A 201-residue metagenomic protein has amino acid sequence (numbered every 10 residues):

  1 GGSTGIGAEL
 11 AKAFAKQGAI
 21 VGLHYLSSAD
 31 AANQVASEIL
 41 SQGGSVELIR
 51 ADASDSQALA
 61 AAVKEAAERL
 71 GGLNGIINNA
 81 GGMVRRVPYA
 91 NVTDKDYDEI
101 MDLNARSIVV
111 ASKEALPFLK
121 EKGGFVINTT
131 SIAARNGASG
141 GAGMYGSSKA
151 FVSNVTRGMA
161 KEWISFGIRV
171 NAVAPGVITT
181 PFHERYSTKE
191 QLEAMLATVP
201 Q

Functional and structural regions predicted by a protein language model:
G1-G22: Canonical Rossmann dinucleotide-binding motif of NAD(H)/NADP(H)-dependent dehydrogenases/reductases, specifically
Q17-Q34: Conserved glycine-rich Rossmann-like NAD(P)H-binding loop of the short-chain dehydrogenase/reductase
A29, R50-A62, D94: The beta1-alpha1 cofactor-binding region of Rossmann-like NAD(H)/NADP(H)-dependent oxidoreductases
V87-Y89, T93-D98, H183, L192-M195: Substrate-binding pocket helix/loop in short-chain dehydrogenase/reductase
S112-K113, R157: A short, exposed helix-loop element centered on a Lys and neighboring polar residues
I127-F151, T156-S165, V177-I178: Catalytic loop of short-chain dehydrogenase/reductase
G141-M144, S165, V177-P200: A glycine/serine/threonine-rich, flexible loop-to-helix segment that serves as the NAD(P) cofactor-binding "lid"
